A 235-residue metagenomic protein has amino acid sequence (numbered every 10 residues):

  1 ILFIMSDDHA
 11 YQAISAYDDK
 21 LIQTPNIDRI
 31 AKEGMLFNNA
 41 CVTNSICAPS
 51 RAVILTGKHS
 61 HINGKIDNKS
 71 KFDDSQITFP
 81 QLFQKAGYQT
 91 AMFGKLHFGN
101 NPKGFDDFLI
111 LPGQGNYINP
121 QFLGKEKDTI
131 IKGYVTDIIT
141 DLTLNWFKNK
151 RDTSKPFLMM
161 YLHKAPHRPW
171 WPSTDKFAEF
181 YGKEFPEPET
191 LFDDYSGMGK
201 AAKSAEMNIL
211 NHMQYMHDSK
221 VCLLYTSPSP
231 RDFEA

Functional and structural regions predicted by a protein language model:
F3-S6, A10-M92, P102-K125: Active-site segment of extracytoplasmic enzymes that catalyze sulfate/phosphate-ester chemistry
D8-L21, S45, Q114-G133, L144-K155 (+3 more regions): Active-site-proximal cap/lid insertion segments
I22, K71-S75, I131-L142: Soluble or luminal CAZymes and related metallo-dependent hydrolases
N26, S75, F79, I139-T143 (+2 more regions): Alpha-helical packing segments of well-folded alpha/beta enzyme cores
K95: Active-site glycine-centered loops adjacent to acidic/histidine catalytic or metal-binding residues that shape
